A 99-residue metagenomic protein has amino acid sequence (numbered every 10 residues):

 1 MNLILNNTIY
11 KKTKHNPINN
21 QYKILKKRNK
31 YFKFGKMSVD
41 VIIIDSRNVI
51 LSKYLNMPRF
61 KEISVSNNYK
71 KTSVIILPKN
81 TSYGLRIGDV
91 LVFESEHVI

Functional and structural regions predicted by a protein language model:
M1-I99: Compact, glycine-rich, soluble single-domain proteins
